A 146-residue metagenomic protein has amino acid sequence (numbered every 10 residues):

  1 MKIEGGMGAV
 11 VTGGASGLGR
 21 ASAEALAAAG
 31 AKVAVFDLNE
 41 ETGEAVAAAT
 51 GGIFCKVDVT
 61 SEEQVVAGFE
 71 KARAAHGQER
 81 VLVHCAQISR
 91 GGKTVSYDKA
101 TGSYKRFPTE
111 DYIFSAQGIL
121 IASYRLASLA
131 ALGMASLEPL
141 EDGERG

Functional and structural regions predicted by a protein language model:
M1-V10, A74, S103-P108, P139-G146: Flexible N-terminal pre-Rossmann segment of NAD(P)-dependent oxidoreductases
K2-A34: Canonical Rossmann dinucleotide-binding motif of NAD(H)/NADP(H)-dependent dehydrogenases/reductases, specifically
G8-V11, L82-Q87: Conserved hydrophobic beta-strands of the Rossmann-like cofactor-binding core in SDR/related NAD(P)H-dependent
A29-A45: Conserved glycine-rich Rossmann-like NAD(P)H-binding loop of the short-chain dehydrogenase/reductase
E40-E41, V57-E70, I88: The beta1-alpha1 cofactor-binding region of Rossmann-like NAD(H)/NADP(H)-dependent oxidoreductases
C85-A100: Conserved NAD(P)H cofactor-binding loop of Rossmann-fold oxidoreductase domains
T101-R125: Catalytic Tyr-X3-Lys loop
A127-A130: A short, exposed helix-loop element centered on a Lys and neighboring polar residues
